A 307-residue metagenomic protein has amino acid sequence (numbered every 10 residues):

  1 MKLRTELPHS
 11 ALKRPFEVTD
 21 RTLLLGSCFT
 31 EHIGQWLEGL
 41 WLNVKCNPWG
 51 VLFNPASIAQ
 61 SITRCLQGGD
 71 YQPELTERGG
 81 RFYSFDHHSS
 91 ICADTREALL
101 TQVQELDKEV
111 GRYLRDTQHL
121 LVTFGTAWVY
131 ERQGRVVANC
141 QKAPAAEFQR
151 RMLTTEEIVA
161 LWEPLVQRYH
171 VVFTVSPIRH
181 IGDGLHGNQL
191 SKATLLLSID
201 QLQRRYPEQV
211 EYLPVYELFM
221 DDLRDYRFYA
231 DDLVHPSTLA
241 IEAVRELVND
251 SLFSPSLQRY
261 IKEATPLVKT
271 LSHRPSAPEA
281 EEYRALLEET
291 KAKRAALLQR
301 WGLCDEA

Functional and structural regions predicted by a protein language model:
M1-Q72, S198-Q201: Serine-esterase "nucleophile elbow" of acetyl-processing enzymes
T5, F124-A127, V166-Q189, L218 (+2 more regions): Active-site segments of SGNH/GDSL-like serine hydrolases that catalyze O-acetyl group transfer/hydrolysis on lipids
H32, N43-V122, V129-E131: Conserved SGNH/GDSL esterase-like catalytic core that processes O-acyl groups on lipids and polysaccharides
A93-E97, A138-W162, H180-G187: Surface-exposed cleft-lining segments at the edges of enzyme active sites
T123-A145, H170-V172: A short mid-domain helix/strand-loop element embedded in enzyme catalytic domains that forms or borders the active-site
K142-R151, S191-R205, H235-S237: Acidic, His- and aromatic-enriched active-site or binding-groove loops in soluble protein domains that engage sugars
V172, A193-D225, L247, I261-E263: Extracellular serine-dependent O-acyl
D231, L247-A307: Conserved catalytic region of serine esterases and O-acyltransferases that act on ester linkages in lipids
